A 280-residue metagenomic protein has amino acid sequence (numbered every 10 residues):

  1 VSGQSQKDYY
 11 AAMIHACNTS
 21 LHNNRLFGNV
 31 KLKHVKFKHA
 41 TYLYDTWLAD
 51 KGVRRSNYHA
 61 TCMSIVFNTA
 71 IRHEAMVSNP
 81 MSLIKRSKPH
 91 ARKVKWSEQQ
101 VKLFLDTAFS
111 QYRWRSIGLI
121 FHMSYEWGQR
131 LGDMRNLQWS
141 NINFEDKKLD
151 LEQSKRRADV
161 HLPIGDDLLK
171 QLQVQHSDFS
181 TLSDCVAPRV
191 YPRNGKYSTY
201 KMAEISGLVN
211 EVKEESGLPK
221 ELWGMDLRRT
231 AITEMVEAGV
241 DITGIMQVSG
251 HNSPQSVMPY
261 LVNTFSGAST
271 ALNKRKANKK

Functional and structural regions predicted by a protein language model:
V1-K51, V66-N68: Basic/aromatic-enriched alpha-helical hairpins
R25, D106-W114, W127, L162 (+3 more regions): Short, basic (Lys/Arg/His-rich) helix/loop patches that form interaction surfaces in the mid-to-C-terminal regions
V53-H59, R72, M76-V77, M81-L131 (+3 more regions): Basic, Lys/Arg- and aromatic-enriched nucleic-acid-binding interface segment
S64-N68, G118-G132, K148, T233-E237: Short pre-functional
A91, Q100, W127, N136-S177: Conserved tyrosine-mediated DNA breakage-rejoining catalytic core shared by Y-recombinases
K95, Q153-R157, I242, S249-K274: Catalytic-site neighborhood detector that most strongly recognizes the C-terminal catalytic loop/helix of tyrosine
F104-T107, V160-D166, K170, V174-Q175 (+1 more regions): DNA/chromatin major-groove-contacting recognition/catalytic segments
S154-V174, S180-E211: C-terminal catalytic core of Y-nucleophile DNA break-rejoin enzymes
